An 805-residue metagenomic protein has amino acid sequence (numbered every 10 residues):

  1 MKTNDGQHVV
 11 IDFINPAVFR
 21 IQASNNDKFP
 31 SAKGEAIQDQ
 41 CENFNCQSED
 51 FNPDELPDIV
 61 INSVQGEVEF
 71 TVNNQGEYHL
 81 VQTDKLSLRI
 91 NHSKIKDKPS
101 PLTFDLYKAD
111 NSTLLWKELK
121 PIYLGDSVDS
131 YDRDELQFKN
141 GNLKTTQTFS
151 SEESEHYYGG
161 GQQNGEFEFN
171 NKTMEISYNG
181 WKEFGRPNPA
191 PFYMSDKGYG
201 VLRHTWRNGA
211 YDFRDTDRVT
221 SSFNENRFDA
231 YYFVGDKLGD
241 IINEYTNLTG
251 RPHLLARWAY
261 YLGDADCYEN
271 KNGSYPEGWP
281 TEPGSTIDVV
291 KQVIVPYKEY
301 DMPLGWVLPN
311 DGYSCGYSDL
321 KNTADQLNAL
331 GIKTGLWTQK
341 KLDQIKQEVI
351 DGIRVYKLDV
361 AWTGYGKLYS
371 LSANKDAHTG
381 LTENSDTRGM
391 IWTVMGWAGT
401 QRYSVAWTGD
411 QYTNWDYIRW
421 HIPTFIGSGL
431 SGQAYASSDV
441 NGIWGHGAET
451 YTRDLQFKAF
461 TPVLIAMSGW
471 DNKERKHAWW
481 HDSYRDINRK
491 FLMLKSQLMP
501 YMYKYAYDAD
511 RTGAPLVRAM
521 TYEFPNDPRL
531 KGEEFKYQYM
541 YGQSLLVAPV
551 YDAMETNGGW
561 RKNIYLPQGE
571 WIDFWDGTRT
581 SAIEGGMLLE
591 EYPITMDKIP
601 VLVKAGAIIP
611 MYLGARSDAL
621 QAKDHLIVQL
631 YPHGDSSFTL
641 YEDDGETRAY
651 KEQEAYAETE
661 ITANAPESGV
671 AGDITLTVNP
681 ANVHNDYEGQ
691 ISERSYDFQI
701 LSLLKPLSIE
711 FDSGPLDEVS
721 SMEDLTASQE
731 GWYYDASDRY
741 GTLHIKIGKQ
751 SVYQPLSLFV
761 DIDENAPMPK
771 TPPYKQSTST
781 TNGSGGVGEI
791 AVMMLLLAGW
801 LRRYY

Functional and structural regions predicted by a protein language model:
T3-N4, N62-Y268, P276-E277, E282 (+3 more regions): Catalytic and substrate-binding clefts that recognize carbohydrates or anionic sugar/phosphate headgroups
D12-E77: A low-complexity, Ser/Thr/Gly/Pro-enriched, surface-exposed linker/loop concept that marks segments flanking
Q38, N43, Q47-I61, K117 (+7 more regions): Aromatic- and carboxylate-enriched substrate-binding clefts and catalytic-loop regions of carbohydrate-active enzymes
F70, P715-S751: Extracellular/luminal ectodomains and secreted, surface-exposed scaffolds of diverse proteins
S285-P309: Catalytic domains of carbohydrate-active enzymes, especially glycoside hydrolases
T400, V405, L430-S431, Y435 (+4 more regions): Catalytic core of carbohydrate-active enzymes
T780-E789: Juxtamembrane/start-of-transmembrane alpha-helix segments at the extracytoplasmic/lumenal side of membrane anchors
G788-Y804: A cross-kingdom C-terminal cell-surface attachment/processing module
